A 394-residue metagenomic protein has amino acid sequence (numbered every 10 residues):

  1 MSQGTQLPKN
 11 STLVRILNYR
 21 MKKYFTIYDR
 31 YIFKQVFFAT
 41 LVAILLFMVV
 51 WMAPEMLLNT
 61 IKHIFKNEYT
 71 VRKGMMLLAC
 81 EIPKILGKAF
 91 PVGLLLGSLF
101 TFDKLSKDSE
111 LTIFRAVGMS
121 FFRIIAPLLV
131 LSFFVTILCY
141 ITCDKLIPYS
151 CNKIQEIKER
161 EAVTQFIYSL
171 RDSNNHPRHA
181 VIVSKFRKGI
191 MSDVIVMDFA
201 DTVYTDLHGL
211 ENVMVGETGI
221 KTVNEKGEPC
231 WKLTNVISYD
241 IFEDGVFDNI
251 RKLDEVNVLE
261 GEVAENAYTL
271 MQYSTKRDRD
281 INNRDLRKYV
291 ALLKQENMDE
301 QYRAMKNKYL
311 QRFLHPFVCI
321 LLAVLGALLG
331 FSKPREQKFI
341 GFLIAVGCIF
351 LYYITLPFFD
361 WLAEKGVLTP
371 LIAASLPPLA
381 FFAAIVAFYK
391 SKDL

Functional and structural regions predicted by a protein language model:
S2-H176, L207-G209, A264-L394: Transmembrane alpha-helices
Y24, D201-G209, F242-G245: Flexible, membrane-facing loop/turn or short amphipathic-helix motifs that contact lipid bilayers or gate lipid-binding
I32, M191, M214-G216, W231-S238: Extended beta-sheet lipid-handling architectures
A180-K188, Y273, R279: Transmembrane helical elements of multi-pass membrane transporters/channels
I182-S184, G216-V223: Extended lipid/amphipathic-ligand handling interfaces
R187-I190, N212, N224-W231: Edge/loop elements at the starts and ends of beta-strands within beta-rich repeat scaffolds
V194-T202, T234-D240: Generic short beta-strand segments
V223, E228-N249: Membrane-proximal low-complexity regions enriched in glycine and acidic/polar residues
